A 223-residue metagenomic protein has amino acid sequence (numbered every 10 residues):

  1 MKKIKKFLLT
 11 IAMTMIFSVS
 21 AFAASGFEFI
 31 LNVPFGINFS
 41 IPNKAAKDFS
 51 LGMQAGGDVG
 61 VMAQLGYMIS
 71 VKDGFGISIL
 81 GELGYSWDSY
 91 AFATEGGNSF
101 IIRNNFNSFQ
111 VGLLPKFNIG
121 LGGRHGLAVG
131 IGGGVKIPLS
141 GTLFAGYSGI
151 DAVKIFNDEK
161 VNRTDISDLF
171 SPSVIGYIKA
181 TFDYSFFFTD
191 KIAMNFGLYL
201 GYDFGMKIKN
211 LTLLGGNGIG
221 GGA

Functional and structural regions predicted by a protein language model:
M1-G26: Cleavable N-terminal export/targeting peptides
F22-S70, Y90, Y147-A152, K207-L211: Short glycine/proline- and aromatic-enriched beta-strand/turn motifs that initiate or cap beta-hairpins
I30, S40-M53, S78-L80, G84-D88 (+2 more regions): Predominantly the C-terminal beta-signal and adjacent terminal strand-loop region of outer-membrane beta-barrel
V33-I37, G57-I69, D73, L83-Y85 (+7 more regions): Residues on the lipid-exposed face of transmembrane beta-strands in outer-membrane beta-barrel proteins
S86-G112: Hydrophobic/aromatic-rich structural module bridging two neighboring secondary-structure elements via a short loop
D88-F92, G122, K136-L143: Short acidic/glycine-rich loop or secondary-structure boundary segments that cap or lie
I137-D168: Short helix-loop boundary/capping segments
